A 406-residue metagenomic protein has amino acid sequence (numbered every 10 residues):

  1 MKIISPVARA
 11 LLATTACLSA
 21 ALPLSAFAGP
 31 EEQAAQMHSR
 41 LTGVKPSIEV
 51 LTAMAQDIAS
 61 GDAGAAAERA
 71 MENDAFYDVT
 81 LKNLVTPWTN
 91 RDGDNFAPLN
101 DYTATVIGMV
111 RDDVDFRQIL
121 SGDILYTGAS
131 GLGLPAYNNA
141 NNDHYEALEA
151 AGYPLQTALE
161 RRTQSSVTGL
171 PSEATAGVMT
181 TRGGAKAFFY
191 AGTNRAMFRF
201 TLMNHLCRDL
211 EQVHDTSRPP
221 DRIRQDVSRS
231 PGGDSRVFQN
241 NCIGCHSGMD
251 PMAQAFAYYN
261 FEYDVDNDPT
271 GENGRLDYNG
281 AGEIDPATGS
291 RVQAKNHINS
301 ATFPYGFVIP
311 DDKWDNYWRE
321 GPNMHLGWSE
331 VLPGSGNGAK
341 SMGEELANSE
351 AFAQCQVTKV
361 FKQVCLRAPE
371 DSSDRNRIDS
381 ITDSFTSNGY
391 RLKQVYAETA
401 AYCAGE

Functional and structural regions predicted by a protein language model:
K2-T14: Bacterial N-terminal signal peptides that target proteins for export
A21-P23: N-terminal signal peptide c-region/cleavage motif recognized by signal peptidases
F27-A65, A70: N-terminal mature-domain "stem" immediately C-terminal to a signal peptide or N-terminal signal-anchor/transmembrane
P30-E31, A35-R40, V44-I48, Q239-M249 (+1 more regions): Short, thiol/selenol-centered motifs that function as redox-active sites or metal-ligating centers
A65-M252, A347, A351, F361-V364 (+4 more regions): Extended surface/linker regions that mediate inter-domain or inter-protein docking in multi-component redox
E68, T168, T180-N194, S228-R229 (+5 more regions): Electron-transfer interface patches adjacent to heme c in soluble/periplasmic c-type cytochromes and di-/multiheme
Q254-N260: Short cysteine/histidine-rich zinc-coordinating motifs and their immediately flanking basic loops
